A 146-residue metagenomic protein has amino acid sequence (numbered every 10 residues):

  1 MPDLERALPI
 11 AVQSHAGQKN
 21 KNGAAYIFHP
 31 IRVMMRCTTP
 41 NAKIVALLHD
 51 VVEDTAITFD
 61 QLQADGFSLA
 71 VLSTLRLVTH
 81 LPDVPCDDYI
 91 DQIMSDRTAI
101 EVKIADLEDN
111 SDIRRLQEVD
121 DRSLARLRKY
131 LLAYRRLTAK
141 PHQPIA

Functional and structural regions predicted by a protein language model:
M1-A146: Active-site helical microenvironments for divalent-metal-assisted chemistry
